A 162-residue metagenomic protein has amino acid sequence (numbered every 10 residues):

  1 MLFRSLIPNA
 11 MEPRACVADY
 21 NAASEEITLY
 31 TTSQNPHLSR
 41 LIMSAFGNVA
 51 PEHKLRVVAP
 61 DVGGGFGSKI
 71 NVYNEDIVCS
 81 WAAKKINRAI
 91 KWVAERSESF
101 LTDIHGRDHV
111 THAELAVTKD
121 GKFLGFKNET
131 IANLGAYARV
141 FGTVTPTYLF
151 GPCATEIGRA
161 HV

Functional and structural regions predicted by a protein language model:
M1-L2, H161: Short, small-residue-biased leader/transition segments that mark boundaries at the very start of proteins
S5-M11, S33-P36: A general structural motif
I7-A10, D19, H105: Replace "in large, NTP-powered and nucleic-acid-processing enzymes" with "in large, NTP-powered factors and other
E12-V17, V110: Short glycine-rich loop/turn motifs
C16-E52, R56-V62, F66-I86, R139-A154: Alpha-helical support elements that line or immediately flank enzyme active sites and cofactor-binding pockets
L38-L41, E98-R159: Gly/Pro-rich active-site capping loops and adjacent beta-alpha segments that organize cofactor/substrate pockets
E52-P60, N87-S97, L124-E129: Beta-strand segments within the central parallel beta-sheet cores of soluble alpha/beta enzyme folds
G67-V117: Glycine-rich and small/hydrophobic secondary-structure elements
